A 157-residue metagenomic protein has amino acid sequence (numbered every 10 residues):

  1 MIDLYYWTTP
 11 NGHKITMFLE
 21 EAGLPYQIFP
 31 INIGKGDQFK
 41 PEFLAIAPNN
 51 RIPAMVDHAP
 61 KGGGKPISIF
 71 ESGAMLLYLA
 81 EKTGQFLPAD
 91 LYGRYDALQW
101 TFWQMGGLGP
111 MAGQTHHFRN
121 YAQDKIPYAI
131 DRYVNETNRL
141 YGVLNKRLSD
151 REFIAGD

Functional and structural regions predicted by a protein language model:
M1-D131, N135-N138, E152: GST-like domain detector, emphasizing the conserved glutathione-binding G-site in the N-terminal thioredoxin-like
L144-I154: Hydrophobic alpha-helical bundle segments that form small-molecule/ligand-binding pockets
D157: Catalytic DNA-binding helix-loop module of base-excision-repair DNA glycosylases/AP lyases
